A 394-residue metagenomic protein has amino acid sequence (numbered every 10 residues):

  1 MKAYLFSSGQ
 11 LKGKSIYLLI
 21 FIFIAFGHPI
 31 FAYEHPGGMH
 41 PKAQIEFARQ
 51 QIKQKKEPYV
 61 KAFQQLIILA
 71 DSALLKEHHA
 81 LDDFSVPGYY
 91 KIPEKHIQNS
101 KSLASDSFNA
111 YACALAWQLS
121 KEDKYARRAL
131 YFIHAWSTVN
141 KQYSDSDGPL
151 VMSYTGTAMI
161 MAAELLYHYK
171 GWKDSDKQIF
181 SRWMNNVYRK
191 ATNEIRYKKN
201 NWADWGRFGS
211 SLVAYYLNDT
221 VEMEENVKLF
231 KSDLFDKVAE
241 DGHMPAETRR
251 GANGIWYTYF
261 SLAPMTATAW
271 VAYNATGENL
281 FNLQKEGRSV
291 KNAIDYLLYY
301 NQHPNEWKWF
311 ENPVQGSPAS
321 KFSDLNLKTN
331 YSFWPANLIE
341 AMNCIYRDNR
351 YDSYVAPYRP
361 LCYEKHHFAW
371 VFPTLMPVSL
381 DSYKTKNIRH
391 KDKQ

Functional and structural regions predicted by a protein language model:
M1-G13: N-terminal secretory signal peptides that target proteins for export/translocation
Y17-G27: Bacterial N-terminal signal peptides
F31-K198, D204, K228, V271-T276 (+1 more regions): Extracellular glycan-targeting catalytic surfaces
Y215-K308: Long, repeat-rich segments with strong aromatic
